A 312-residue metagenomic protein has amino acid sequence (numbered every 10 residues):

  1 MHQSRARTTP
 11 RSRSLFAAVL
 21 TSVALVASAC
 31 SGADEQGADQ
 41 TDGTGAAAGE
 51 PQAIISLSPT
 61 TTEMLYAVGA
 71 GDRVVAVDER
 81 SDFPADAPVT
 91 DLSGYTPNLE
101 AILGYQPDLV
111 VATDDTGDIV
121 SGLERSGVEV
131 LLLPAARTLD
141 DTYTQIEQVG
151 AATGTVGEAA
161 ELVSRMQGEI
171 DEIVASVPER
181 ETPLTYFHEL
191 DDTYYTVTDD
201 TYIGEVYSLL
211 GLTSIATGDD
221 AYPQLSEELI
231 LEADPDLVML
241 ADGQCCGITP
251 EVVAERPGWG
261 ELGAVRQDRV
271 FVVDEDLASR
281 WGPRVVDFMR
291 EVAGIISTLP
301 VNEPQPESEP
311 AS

Functional and structural regions predicted by a protein language model:
H2-L20: Bacterial N-terminal signal peptides that target proteins for export
A24-A29: C-terminal motif of bacterial Sec signal peptides marking the signal peptidase cleavage site
C30-D34: Bacterial signal peptide processing site
E50, I119-Y195, A216-G218, D268-S312: Extracytoplasmic substrate-binding proteins
A53-D115: A short, structured surface patch at a secondary-structure boundary
D78-P88, T196-P223: Alpha-helical, coiled-coil/dimerization segments enriched in small aliphatic residues
N98-A112, V128, S226-G243: Proline-aspartate-enriched helix->loop->beta-strand connector
G117-R125, L237-R256: A ligand-binding cleft/hinge motif common to bilobed small-molecule-binding domains
